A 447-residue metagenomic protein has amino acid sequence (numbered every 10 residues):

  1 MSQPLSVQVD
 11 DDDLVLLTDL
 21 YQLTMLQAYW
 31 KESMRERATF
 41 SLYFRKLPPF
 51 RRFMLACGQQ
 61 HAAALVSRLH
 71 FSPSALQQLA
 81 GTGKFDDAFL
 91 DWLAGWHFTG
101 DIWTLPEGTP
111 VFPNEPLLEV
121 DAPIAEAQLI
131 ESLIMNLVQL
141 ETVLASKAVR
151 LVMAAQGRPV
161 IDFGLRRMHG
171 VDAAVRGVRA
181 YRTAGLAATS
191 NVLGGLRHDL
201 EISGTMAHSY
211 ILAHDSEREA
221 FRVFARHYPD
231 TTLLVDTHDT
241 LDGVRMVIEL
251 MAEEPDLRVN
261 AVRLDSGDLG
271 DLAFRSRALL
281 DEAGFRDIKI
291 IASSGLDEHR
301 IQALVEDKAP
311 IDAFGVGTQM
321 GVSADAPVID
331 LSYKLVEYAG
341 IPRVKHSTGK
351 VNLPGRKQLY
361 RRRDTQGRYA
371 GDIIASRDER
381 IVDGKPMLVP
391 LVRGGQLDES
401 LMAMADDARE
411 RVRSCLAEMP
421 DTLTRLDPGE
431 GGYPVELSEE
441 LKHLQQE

Functional and structural regions predicted by a protein language model:
S2-E36, F50, D281-A283, I288 (+1 more regions): Gly/Ser/Thr/Ala-enriched C-terminal appendages of enzymes
S2-R37, K46-P48, K84, L90-T99 (+4 more regions): Buried, small/hydrophobic-residue-enriched core segments of structured protein domains
A38-A94, W103: N-terminal, Lys/Arg-enriched amphipathic/low-complexity engagement segments that precede the first folded domain
F71, V192, D199-L200, A309 (+1 more regions): Short aromatic/hydrophobic-glycine micro-motifs
Q77-Q78, S146-R150, G164, T424-E430: Short coil/turn segments at secondary-structure boundaries
H208, S293, G317: Residue-level "edge-of-site" marker
A261, K289-S293: Beta-strand segments within the central parallel beta-sheet cores of soluble alpha/beta enzyme folds
